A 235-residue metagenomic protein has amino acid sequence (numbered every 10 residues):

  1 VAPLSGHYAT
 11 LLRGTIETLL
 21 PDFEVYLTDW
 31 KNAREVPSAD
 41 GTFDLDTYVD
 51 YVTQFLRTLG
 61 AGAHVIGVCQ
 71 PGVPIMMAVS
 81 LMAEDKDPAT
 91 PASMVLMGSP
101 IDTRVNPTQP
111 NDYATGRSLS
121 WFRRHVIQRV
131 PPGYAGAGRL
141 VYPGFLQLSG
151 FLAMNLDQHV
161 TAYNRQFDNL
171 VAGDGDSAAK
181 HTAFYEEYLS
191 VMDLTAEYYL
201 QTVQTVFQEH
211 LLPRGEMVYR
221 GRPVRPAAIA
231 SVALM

Functional and structural regions predicted by a protein language model:
V1-V36: Short, surface-exposed "cap/lid" segments of acyl-processing enzymes
L19-L20, D87-A89, P226-S231: Short, conserved loop/helix-junction motifs that constitute active-site signature segments in enzyme catalytic cores
L20-V25, W30, F55, V65 (+8 more regions): Non-catalytic regulatory/linker segments of enzymes
D29, A63-A78, A233-M235: Catalytic nucleophile loop
E35-P37, D46-H64, I75-S80: Conserved acidic catalytic loop of the alpha/beta-hydrolase fold
P37-A39, P107: Conserved catalytic-core motifs of eukaryotic protein kinase domains, centered on the activation segment
G60-A61, P74, A78-L194: Alpha/beta-hydrolase-fold enzymes
R165-M235: Alpha/beta-hydrolase fold catalytic core
